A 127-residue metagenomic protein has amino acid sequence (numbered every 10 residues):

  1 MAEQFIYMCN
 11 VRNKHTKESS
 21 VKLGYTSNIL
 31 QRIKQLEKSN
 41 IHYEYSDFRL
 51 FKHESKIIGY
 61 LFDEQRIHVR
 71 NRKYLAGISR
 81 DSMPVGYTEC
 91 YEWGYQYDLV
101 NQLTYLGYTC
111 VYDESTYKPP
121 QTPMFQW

Functional and structural regions predicted by a protein language model:
M1-W127: Non-catalytic accessory segments flanking enzymatic or RNA/DNA-binding domains
